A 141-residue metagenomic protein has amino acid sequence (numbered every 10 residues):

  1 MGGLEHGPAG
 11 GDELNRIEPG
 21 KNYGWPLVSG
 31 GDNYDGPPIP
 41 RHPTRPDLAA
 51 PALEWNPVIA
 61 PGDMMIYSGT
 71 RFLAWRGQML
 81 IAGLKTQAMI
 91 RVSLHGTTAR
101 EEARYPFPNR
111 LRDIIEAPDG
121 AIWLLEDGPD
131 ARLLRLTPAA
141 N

Functional and structural regions predicted by a protein language model:
M1-R100, A131-R132, L136-N141: Beta-propeller domain segments
G96-P118: Conserved blade-ending motifs and adjacent loop-strand segments that build the rim/top face of beta-propeller domains
D113-N141: Blade-level signature of beta-propeller repeat domains, shared across WD40, Kelch, NHL, RCC1 and BNR/Asp-box propellers
